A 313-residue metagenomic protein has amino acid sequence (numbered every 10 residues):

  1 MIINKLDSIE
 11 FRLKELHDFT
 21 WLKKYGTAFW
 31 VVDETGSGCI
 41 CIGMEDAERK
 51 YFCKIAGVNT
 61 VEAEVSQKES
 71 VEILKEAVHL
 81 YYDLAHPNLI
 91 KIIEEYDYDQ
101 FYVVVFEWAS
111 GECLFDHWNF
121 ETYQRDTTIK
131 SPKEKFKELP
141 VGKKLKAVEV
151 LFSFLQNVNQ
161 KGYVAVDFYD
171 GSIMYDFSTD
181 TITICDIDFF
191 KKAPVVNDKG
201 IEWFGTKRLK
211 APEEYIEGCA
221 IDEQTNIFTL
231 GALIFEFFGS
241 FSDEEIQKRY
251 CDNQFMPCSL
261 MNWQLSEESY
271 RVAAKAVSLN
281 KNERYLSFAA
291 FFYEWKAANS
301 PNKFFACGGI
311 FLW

Functional and structural regions predicted by a protein language model:
M1-W30: Juxta-kinase regulatory segment immediately upstream of eukaryotic protein kinase catalytic domains
S37-H79: ATP-binding glycine-rich loop module of kinase domains
L84-E95: Conserved HxN/HPN-centered segment at the entrance to the catalytic loop of eukaryotic protein kinase-like domains
D99-C113, H117, E121: Conserved short submotifs of the Hanks-type protein kinase catalytic core that shape the nucleotide-binding pocket
L155, N159-D176: Catalytic-loop of the protein kinase fold
D198-E214: Conserved activation segment of eukaryotic-like protein kinases, specifically the C-terminal portion of the activation
N226: Conserved catalytic-loop aspartate of Hanks-type protein kinases
W263-L279: Conserved C-terminal C-lobe helix
